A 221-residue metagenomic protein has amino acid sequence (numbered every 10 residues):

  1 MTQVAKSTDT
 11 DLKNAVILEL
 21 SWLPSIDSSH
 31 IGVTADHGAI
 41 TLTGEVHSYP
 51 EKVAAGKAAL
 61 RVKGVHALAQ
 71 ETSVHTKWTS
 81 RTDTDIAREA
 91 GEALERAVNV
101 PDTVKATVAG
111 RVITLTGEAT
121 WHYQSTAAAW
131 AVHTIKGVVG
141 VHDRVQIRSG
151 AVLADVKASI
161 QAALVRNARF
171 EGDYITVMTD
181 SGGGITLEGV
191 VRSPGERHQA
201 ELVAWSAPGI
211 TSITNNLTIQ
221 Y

Functional and structural regions predicted by a protein language model:
M1-Y221: N-terminal targeting leaders
